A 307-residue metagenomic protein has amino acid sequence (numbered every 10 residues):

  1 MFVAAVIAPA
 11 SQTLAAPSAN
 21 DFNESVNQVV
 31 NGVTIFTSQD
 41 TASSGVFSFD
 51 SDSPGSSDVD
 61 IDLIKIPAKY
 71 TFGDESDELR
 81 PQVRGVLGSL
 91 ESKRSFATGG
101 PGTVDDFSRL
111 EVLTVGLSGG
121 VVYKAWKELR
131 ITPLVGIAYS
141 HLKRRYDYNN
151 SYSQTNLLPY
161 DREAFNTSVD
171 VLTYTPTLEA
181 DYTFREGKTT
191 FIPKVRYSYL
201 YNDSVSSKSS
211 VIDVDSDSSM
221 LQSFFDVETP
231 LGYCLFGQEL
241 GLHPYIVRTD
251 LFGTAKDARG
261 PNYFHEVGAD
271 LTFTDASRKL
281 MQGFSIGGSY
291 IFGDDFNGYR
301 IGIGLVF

Functional and structural regions predicted by a protein language model:
M1-L14: Gram-negative bacterial Sec-dependent N-terminal signal peptides
A5, S56-D58, G73-E75, R109 (+7 more regions): Generic marker of residues within folded, mature protein domains
L14-P101: Short glycine/proline- and aromatic-enriched beta-strand/turn motifs that initiate or cap beta-hairpins
A19-E24, E78-M220, I246, D250-F252 (+1 more regions): Outer-membrane pore/translocation modules
F36-T37, E78-V86, R130-L134, T190-K194 (+4 more regions): Residue-level detector of the transmembrane beta-barrel scaffold of outer-membrane proteins
I66-F72, V115-Y123, I137, P176-F184 (+5 more regions): Residues on the lipid-exposed face of transmembrane beta-strands in outer-membrane beta-barrel proteins
Y70-P81, Y123-I131, F184-F191, L231-G241 (+1 more regions): Short loop/turn motifs that connect adjacent beta-strands in outer-membrane beta-barrel proteins
V205, S210-F307: Outer membrane beta-barrel transmembrane domains
